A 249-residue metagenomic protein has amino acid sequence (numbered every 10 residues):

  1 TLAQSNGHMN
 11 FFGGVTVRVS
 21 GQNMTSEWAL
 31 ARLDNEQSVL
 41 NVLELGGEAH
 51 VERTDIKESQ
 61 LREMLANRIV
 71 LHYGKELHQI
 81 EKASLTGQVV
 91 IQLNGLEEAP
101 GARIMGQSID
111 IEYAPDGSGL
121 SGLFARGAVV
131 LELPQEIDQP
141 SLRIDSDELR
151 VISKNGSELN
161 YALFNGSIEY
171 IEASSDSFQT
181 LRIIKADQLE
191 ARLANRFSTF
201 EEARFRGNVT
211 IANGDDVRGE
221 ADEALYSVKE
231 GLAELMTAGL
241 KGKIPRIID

Functional and structural regions predicted by a protein language model:
T1-D249: Structural signature for solvent-exposed beta-strand/loop edge elements and short helix-capping sites, enriched
